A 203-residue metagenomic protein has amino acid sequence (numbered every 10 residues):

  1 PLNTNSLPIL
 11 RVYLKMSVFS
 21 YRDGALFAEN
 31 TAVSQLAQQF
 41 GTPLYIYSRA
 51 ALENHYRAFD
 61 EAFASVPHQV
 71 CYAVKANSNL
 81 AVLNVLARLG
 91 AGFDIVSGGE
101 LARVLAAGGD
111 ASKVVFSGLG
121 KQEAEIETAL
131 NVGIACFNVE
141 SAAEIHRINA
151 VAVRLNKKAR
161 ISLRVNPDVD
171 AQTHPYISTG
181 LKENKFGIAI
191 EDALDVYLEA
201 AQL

Functional and structural regions predicted by a protein language model:
L2-N3, Q38: Residue-level detector of alpha-helical hydrophobic segments embedded in or interacting with membranes
N3-N5, Y13: Intrinsic-disorder-associated, low-complexity terminal segments enriched in Asp/Asn/His/Tyr and depleted of Lys/Arg
L10-R160, L203: A charged N-terminal "starter" segment
E144-L203: Conserved anion-binding
